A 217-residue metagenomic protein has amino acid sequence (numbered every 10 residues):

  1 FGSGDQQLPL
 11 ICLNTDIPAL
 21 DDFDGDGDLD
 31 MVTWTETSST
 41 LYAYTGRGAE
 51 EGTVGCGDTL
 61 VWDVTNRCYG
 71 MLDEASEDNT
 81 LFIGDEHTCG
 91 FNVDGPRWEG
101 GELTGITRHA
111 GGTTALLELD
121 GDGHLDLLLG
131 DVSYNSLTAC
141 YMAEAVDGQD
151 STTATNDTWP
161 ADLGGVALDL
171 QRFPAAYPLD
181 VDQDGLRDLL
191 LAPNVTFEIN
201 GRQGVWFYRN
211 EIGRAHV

Functional and structural regions predicted by a protein language model:
F1-A215: Beta-propeller-forming repeat regions
